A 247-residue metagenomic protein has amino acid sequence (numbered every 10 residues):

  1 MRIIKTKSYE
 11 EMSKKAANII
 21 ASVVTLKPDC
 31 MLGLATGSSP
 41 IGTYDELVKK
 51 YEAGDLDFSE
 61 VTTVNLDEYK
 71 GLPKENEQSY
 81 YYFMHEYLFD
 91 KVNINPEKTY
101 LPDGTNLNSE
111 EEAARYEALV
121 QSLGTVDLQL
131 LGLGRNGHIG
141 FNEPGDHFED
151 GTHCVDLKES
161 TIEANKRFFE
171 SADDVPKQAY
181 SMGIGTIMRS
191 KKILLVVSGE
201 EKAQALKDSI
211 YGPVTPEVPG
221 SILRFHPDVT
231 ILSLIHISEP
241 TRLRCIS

Functional and structural regions predicted by a protein language model:
M1-L32: N-terminal glycine-/serine-/threonine-rich phosphate-binding loop
L26-E52: Glycine-rich N-terminal segment of FAD-binding domains in flavoprotein oxidoreductases, spanning the beta-loop-helix
G33-G37, N65, P102-D103, L130-L133 (+2 more regions): Short beta-strand segments
L56-Q129: Ligand-binding beta-strand-loop-alpha-helix segment within the catalytic cores of soluble metabolic enzymes
G124-E149: Glycine-rich phosphate-binding loop
L130-G132, V175-K207: Glycine-rich anion-binding loop/nest that anchors nucleotide
G140-I184: Class I SAM-dependent methyltransferase SAM-binding "motif I" and its flanking Rossmann-like core
I235-S247: Single conserved hydrophobic/aromatic residue that forms the stacking wall/gate of nucleotide- or nucleobase-binding
